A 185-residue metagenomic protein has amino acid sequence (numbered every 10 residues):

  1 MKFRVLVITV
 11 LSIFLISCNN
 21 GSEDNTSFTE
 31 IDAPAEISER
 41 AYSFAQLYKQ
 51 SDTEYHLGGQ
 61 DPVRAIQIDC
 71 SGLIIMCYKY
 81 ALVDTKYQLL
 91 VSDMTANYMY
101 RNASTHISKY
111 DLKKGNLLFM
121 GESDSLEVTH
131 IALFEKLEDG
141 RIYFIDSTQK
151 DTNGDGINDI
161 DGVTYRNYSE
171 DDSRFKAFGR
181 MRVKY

Functional and structural regions predicted by a protein language model:
M1-V7: Bacterial N-terminal signal peptides that target proteins for export
L15-S17: C-terminal motif of bacterial Sec signal peptides marking the signal peptidase cleavage site
G21-L89: N-terminal capping segments
D24, F28-I31, T105-I107, V128-Y185: Aromatic- and glycine-rich peptidoglycan recognition patches
D93-A103: Short, structured beta-strand/loop micro-motifs enriched in basic residues and often containing a Trp
I107-K113: Short, well-ordered loop/turn sites that connect or cap secondary structure elements
G115-L117: Structural motif
